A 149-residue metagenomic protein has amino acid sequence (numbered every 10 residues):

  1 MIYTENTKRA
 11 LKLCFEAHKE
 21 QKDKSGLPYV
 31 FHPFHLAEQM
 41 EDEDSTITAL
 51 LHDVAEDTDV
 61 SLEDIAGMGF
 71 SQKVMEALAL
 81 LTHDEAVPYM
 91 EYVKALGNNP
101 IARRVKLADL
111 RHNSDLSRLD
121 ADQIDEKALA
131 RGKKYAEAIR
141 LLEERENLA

Functional and structural regions predicted by a protein language model:
M1-A149: Active-site helical microenvironments for divalent-metal-assisted chemistry
